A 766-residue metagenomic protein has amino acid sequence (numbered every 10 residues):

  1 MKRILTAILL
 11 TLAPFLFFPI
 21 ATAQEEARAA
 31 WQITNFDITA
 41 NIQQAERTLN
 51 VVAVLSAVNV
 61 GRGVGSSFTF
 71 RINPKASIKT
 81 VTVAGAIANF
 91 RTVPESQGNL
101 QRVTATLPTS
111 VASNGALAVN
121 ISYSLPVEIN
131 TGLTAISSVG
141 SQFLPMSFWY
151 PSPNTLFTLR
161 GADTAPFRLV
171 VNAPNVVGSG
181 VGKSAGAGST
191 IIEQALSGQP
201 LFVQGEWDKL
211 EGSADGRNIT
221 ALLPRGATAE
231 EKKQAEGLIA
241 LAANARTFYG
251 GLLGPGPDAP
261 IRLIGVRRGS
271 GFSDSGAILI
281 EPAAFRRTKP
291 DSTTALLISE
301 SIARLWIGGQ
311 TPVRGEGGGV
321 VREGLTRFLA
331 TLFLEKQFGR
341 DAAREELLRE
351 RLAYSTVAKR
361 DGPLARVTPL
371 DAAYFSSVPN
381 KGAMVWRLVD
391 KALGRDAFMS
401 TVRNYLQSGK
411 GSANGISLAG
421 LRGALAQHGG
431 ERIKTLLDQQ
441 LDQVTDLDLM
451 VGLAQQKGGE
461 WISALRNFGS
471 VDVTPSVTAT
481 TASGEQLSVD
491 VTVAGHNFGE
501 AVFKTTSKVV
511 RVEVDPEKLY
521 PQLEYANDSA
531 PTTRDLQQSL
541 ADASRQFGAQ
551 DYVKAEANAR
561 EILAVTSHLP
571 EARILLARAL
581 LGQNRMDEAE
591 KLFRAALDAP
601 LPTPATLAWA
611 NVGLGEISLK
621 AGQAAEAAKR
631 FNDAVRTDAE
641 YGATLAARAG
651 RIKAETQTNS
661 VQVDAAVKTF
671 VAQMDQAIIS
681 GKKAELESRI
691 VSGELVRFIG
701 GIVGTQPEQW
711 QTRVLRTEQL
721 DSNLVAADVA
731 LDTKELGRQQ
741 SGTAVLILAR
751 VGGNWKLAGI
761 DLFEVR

Functional and structural regions predicted by a protein language model:
A53, D208-G319, L325, L329 (+4 more regions): Juxtacatalytic substrate-recognition/specificity segment
G61, P257, F375-G458, S463: Amphipathic alpha-helical substructures
K75-V139, G495-K508: A surface-exposed beta-strand-loop module
I78-T82, G429, I433-L436, V444-P516: Beta-strand-rich binding/interaction modules
A116-K209: Extended, low-hydrophobicity, Ser/Thr/Pro/Gly-biased non-transmembrane segments
G317-L393, G409-A413: Acidic/His/Gly-enriched intrinsically disordered linker/tail segments that often contain short helix/coil "MoRF-like"
S417-L437, E655-D728, Q740: Short solvent-exposed beta->alpha transition segments
A482-S483, Q623-A624, G704-Q709, E718-R766: Exposed beta-sheet edge and beta->alpha loop/turn motif
